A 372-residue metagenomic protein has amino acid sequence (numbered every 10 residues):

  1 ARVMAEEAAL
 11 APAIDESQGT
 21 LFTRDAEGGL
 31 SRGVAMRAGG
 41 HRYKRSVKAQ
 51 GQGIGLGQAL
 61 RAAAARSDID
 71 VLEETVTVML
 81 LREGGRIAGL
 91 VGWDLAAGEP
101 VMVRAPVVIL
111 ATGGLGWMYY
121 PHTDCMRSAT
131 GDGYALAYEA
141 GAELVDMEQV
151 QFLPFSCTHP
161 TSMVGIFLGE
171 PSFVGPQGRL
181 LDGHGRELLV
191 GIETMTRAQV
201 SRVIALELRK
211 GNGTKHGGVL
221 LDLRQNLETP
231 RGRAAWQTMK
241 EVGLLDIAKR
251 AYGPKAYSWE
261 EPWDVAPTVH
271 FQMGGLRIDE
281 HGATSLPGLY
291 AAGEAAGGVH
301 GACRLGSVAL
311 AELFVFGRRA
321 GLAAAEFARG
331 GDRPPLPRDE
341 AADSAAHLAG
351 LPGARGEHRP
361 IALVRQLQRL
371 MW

Functional and structural regions predicted by a protein language model:
A1-M4: Glycine-rich active-site loop/strand segments that organize a redox cofactor
E6-E99, R104, A111, Y120 (+3 more regions): Conserved redox-cofactor binding core of oxidoreductases
I14-S17, L21-Y43, A49, E83-G85 (+5 more regions): Glycine- and aromatic-enriched mobile tails/lids
Q18, D25-A26, E74-V76, L80 (+13 more regions): Fold-independent oxyanion-binding glycine-rich loops and adjacent beta-strand/coil segments at enzyme active sites
V78-G89, W93, V242-A296: A glycine-rich dinucleotide-binding beta-alpha-beta segment and adjacent secondary-structure elements that constitute
P100-P106, L286-L289: Active-site-adjacent "gating/activation" loops or surface patches in catalytic cores
V107-M163, F167, S307-A323: Glycine-rich loop(s) and the adjacent beta-strand/alpha-helix scaffold that form part
L136, A142-E261, A323, F327-R329: An anion/pyrophosphate-binding glycine-rich loop and adjacent beta-alpha core in soluble alpha-beta enzymes
